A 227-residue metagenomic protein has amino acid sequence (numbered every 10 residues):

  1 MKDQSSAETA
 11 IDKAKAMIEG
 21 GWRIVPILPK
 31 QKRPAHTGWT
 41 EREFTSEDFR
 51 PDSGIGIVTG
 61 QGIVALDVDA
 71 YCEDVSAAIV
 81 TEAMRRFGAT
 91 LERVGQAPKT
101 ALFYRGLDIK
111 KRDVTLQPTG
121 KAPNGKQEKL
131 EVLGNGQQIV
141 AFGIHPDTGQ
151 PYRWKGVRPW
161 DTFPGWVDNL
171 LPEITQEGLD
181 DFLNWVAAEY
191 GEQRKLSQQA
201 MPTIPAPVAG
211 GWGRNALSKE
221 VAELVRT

Functional and structural regions predicted by a protein language model:
M1-W212: Conserved phosphate/metal-binding and DNA-contacting active-site motifs used in DNA phosphodiester-bond processing
I204-T227: C-terminal accessory/binding modules appended to enzymatic or scaffolding proteins
